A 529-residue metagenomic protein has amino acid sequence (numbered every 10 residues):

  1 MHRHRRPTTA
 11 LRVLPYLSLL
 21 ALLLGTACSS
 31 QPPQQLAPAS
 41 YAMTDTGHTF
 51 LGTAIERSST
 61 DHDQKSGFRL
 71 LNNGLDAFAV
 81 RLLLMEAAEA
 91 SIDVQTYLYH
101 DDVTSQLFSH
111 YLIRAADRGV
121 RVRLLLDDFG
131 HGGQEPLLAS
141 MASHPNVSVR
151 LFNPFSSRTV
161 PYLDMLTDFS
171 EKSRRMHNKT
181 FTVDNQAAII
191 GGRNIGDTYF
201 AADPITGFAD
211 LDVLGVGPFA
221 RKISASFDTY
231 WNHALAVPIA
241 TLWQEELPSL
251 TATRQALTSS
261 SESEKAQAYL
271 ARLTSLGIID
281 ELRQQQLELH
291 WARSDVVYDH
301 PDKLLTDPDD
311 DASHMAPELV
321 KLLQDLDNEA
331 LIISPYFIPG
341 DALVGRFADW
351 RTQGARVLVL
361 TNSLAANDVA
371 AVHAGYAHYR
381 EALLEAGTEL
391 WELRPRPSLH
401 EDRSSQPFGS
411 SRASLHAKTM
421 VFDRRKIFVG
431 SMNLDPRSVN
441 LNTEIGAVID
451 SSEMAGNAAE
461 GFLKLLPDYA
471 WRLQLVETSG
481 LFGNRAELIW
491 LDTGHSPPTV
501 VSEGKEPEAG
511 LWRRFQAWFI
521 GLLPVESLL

Functional and structural regions predicted by a protein language model:
M1-L11: N-terminal secretory signal peptides that target proteins for export/translocation
H2, P15, A39: ATP-binding N-terminal substructure of ATP-dependent carboxylate-amine bond-forming enzymes
P7-T8, G25, I223: Intrinsically disordered/low-complexity terminal segments and short unstructured peptides
L14-G25: Bacterial N-terminal signal peptides
C28-H177, V183-L529: Charged, low-complexity intrinsically disordered terminal segments
